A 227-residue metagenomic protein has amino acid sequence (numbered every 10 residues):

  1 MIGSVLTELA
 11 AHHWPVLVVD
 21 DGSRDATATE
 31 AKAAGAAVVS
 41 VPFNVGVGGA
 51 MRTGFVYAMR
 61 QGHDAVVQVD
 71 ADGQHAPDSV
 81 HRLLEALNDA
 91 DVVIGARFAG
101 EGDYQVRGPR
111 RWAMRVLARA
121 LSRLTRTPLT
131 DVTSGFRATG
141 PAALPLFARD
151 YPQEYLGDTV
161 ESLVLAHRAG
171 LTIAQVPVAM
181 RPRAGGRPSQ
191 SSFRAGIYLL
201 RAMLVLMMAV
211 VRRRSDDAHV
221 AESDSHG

Functional and structural regions predicted by a protein language model:
M1-S4, D25-A34, D78: Acidic helix N-cap motif at the loop->helix transition within catalytic regions of sugar-transfer enzymes
V5-L6, A10, W14-S23, V39 (+1 more regions): Short beta-strand/loop segment that forms part of the nucleotide-sugar
H12, A33-G35, A169: Short, structured coil segments at secondary-structure junctions
D20-T29, G73: A conserved acidic beta->alpha catalytic loop
A37, V41-R60, P77-L156, P182-L200 (+1 more regions): Acceptor/aglycone-binding surface of glycosyltransferases and processive sugar-polymer synthases
H63-Q74: Short beta-strand-to-loop acidic/aromatic patch adjacent to the donor-nucleotide binding site
P128, E154, L163-R181: Catalytic donor-sugar/metal-binding loop of nucleotide-sugar-dependent glycosyltransferases
G196-V210: A short amphipathic helical element positioned immediately N-terminal to and/or at the very start of a transmembrane
